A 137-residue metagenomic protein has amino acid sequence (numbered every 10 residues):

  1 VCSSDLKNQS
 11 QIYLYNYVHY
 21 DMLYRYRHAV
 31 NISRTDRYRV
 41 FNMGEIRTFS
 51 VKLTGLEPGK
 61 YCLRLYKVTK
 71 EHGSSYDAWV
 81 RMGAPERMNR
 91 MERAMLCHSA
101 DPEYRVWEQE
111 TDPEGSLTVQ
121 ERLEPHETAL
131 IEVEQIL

Functional and structural regions predicted by a protein language model:
V1-S3: Short, small-residue-biased leader/transition segments that mark boundaries at the very start of proteins
K7-Q11, E114-T118, T128: A generic structural signal for beta-strand entry/edge sites
N8-Y17, D21: Short, well-ordered beta-strand segments enriched in hydrophobic/aromatic residues
I12, V51-L53, L63, I131-V133: Hydrophobic beta-strand residues in large extracellular and virion-surface proteins
N16-V18, T69, Q135: Short beta-strand segments enriched in hydrophobic/aromatic residues within well-folded beta-rich domains
R25-R34, A129-L137: Extended Gly/Ser/Thr-rich low-complexity repeat segments, especially those forming or decorating extracellular
Y26-R27, S33-T48, T54-G115: Acidic, Ser/Thr/Pro-rich beta/coil linker or hinge segments at domain junctions
T118-E134: Short Pro-Gly-centered flexible turn/kink motifs
